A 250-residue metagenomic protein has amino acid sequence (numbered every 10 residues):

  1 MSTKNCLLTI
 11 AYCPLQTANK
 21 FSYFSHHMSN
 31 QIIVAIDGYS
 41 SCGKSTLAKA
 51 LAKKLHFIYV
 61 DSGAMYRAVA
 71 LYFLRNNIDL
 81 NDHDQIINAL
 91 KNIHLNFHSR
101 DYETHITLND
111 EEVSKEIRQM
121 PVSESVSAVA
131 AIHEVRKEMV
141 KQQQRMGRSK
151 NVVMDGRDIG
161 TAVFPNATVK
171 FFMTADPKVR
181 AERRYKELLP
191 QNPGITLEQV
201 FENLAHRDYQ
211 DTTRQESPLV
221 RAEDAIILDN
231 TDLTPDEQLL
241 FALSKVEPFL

Functional and structural regions predicted by a protein language model:
M1, L7-L8, P14-L15: Short polybasic linear motifs
I36: Hydrophobic anchor at the beta1->P-loop junction of P-loop NTPases
Y39: P-loop (Walker A) phosphate-binding loop of NTP-binding proteins
C42: ATP-binding Walker
S45: Walker A/P-loop
K54-R118: N-terminal phosphate/diphosphate-binding loop that engages ATP/GTP or pyrophosphate donors across diverse enzyme folds
H98, Q143-K150, R157-A162, N166 (+1 more regions): Small-molecule kinase domains that catalyze NTP-dependent phosphoryl transfer to phosphate-bearing small molecules
S114-Q191: ATP-dependent NMP and nucleoside kinases share a basic, alpha-helical "lid"
